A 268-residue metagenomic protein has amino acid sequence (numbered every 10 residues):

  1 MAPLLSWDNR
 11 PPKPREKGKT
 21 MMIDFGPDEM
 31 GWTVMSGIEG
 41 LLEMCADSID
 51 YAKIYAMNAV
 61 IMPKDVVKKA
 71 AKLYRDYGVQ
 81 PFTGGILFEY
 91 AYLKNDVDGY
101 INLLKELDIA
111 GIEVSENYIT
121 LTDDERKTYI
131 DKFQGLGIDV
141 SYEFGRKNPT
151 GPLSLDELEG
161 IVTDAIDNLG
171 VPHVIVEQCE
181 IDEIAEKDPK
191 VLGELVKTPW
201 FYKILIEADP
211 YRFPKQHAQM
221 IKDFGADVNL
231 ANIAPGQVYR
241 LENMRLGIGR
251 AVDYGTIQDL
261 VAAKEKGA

Functional and structural regions predicted by a protein language model:
M1-A71: Conserved N-terminal beta1-alpha1 strand-loop-helix module at the mouth
P3-R15, P199-A268: C-terminal alpha-helical cap/extension of soluble enzyme domains
R15-S36, Y55-A59, F82-D96, E143-E159 (+1 more regions): Active-site mouth loops of central-metabolism enzymes
E16-M22, D50-K53, G78-F82, A110-E113 (+4 more regions): Structural preference for beta-strand elements that scaffold enzyme active sites
V34, V60-L73, Y90-G99, E116-I138 (+4 more regions): Active-site-adjacent beta->alpha loops and helix N-cap segments on the catalytic face of soluble alpha/beta enzymes
K53-I61, G84-A91, I101, I109-D123 (+4 more regions): Catalytic beta/alpha-barrel core
A56, L107-Y118, I166-E183, F224-T256: Glycine-rich phosphate-binding active-site loops on the catalytic face of alpha/beta enzymes
S154-C179, V191-L195, W200-Y202: A contiguous pocket-lining binding segment that forms or flanks enzyme active sites
